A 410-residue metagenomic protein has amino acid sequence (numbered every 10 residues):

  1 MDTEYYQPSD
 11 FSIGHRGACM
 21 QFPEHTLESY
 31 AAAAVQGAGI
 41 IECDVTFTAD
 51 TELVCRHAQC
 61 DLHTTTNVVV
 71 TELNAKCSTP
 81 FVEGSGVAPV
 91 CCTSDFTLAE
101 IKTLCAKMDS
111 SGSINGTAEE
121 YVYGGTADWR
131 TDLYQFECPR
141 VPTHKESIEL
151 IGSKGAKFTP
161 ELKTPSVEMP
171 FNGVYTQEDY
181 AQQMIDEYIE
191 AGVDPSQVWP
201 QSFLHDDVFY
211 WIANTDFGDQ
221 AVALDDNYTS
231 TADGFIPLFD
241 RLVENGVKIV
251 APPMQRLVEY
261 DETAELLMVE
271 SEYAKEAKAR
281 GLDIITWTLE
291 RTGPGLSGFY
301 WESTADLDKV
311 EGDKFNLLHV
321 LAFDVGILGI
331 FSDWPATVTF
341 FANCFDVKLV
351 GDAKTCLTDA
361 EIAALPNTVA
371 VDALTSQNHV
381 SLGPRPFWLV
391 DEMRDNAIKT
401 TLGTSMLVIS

Functional and structural regions predicted by a protein language model:
M1-D395, M406: Phosphate-group recognition and catalysis centered on beta-loop-alpha active-site segments
D395-T401: Low-complexity intrinsically disordered segments
T404-S410: N-terminal signal peptide
